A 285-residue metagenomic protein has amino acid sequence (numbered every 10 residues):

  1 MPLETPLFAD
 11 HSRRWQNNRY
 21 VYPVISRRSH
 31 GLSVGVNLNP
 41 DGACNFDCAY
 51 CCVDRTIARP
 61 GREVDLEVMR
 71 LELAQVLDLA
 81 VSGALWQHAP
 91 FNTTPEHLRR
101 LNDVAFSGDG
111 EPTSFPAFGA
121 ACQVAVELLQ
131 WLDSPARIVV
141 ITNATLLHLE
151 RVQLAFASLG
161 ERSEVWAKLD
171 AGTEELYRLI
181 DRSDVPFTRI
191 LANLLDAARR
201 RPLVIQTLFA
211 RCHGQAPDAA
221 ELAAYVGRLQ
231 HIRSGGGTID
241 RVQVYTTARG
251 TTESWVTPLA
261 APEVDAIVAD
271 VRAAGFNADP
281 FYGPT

Functional and structural regions predicted by a protein language model:
M1-D41, D47-A49, R55-E63, V68 (+1 more regions): N-terminal [4Fe-4S]-dependent radical SAM core
M1-S29, G214-T285: Auxiliary Fe-S-binding modules of radical SAM enzymes
N45-F46, T251: Short acidic/His/Gly/Ser-rich catalytic and metal-binding motifs that mark active-site loops of diverse hydrolases
C51-I57, D103-F106, P202-L208, A248: A short small-residue
V53-E161: Conserved Radical SAM active-site core
E63, E67, D184, P258-D265: Short, conserved loop/turn and helix-capping segments at secondary-structure boundaries that abut family-defining
T113-P258: Conserved AdoMet/S-adenosylmethionine-binding subsite of the radical SAM
